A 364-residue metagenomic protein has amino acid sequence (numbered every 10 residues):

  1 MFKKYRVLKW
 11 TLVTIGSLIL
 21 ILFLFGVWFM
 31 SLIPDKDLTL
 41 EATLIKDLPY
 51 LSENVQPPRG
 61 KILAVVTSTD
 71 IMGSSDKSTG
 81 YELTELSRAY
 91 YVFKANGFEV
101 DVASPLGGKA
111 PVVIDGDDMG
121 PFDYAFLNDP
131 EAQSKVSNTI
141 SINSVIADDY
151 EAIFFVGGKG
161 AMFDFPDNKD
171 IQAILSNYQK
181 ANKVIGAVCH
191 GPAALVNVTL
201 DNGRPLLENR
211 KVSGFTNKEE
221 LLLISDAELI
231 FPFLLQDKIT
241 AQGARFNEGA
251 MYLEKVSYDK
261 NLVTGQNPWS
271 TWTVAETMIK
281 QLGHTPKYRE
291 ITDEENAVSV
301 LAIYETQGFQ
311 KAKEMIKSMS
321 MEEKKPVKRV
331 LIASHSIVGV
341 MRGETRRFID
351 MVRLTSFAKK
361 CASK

Functional and structural regions predicted by a protein language model:
F2-K180, A194-S213, K218-K364: Extended, subdomain-level signal for the structured scaffold at the beginning of enzyme domains
A181-P192: Glycine- and acidic-residue-rich phosphate-binding/metal-coordinating active-site segment common to enzymes that handle
